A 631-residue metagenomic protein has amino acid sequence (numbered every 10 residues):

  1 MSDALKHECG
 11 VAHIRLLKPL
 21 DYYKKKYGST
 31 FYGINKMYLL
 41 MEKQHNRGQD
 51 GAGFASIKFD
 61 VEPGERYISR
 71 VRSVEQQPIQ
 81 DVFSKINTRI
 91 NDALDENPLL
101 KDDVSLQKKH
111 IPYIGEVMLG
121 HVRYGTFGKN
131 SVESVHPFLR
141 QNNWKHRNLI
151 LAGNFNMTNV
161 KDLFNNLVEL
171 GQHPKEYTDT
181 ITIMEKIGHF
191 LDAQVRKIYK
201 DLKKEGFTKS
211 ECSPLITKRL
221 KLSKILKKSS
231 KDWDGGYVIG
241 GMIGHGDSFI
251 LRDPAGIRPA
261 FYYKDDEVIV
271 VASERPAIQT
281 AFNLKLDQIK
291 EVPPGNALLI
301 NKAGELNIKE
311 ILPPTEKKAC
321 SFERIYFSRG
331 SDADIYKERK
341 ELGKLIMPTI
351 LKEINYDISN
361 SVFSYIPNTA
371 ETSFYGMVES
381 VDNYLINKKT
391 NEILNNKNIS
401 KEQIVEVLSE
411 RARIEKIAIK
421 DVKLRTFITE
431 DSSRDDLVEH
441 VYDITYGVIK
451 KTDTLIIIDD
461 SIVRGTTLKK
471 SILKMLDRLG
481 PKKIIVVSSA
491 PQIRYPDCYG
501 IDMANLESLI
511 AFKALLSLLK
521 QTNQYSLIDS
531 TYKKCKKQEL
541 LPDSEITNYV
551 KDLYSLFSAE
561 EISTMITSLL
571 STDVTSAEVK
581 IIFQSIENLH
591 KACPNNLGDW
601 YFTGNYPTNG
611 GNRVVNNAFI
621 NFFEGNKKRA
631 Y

Functional and structural regions predicted by a protein language model:
M1-P293, L299-V362, I366-P367, G376: Conserved short alpha-helical segments that host acidic/polar catalytic motifs at enzyme active sites
N91-K101, I198-L215, K388-V405, L527-E539: Intrinsically disordered, low-complexity domain-flanking/linker segments in eukaryotic proteins, enriched
I150, T454-I457, K483: Hydrophobic "anchor" residues on beta-strands that sit immediately upstream of conserved functional sites
L167, V381, L385, M475 (+1 more regions): Active-site catalytic pocket residues across diverse enzymes, especially alpha/beta-hydrolases
S230, H245-D247, R252, K264 (+9 more regions): PRPP-dependent phosphoribosyltransferase catalytic core
G241, R252-D253, S273-R275, K302 (+6 more regions): Active-site proximal loops enriched in glycine and acidic residues that flank catalytic Cys/His/Asp and coordinate
Y336-S432: Conserved PRPP/pyrophosphate-binding segment of the phosphoribosyltransferase/PRPP-pathway fold
F363, A370-M377, I414, T445 (+1 more regions): Extended, hydrophobic alpha-helical segments in both membrane/secreted and soluble proteins
